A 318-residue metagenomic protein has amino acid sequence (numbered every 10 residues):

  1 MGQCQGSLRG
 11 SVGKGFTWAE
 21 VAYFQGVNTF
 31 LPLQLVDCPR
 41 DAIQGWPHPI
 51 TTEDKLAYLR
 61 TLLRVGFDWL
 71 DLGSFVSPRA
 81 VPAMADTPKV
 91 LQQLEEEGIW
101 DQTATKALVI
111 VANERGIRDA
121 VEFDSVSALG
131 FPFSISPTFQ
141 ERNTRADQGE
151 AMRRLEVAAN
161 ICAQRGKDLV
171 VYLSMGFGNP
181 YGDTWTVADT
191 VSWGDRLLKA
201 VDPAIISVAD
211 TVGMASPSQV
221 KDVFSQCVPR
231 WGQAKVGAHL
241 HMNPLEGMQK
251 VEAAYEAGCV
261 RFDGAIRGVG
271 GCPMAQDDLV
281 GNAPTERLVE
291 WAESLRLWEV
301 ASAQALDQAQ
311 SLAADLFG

Functional and structural regions predicted by a protein language model:
T17-G318: Catalytic cores and adjacent flexible loops of soluble metabolic enzymes that perform enolate/carbanion chemistry on
